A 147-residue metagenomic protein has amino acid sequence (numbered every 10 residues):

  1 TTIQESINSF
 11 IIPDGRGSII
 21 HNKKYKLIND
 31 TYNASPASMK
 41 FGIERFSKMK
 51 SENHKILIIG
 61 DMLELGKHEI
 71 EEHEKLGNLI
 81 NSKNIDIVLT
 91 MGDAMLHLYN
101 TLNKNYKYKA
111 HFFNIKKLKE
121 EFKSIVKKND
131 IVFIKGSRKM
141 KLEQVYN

Functional and structural regions predicted by a protein language model:
T1-N147: ATP-dependent carboxylate-amine ligase
